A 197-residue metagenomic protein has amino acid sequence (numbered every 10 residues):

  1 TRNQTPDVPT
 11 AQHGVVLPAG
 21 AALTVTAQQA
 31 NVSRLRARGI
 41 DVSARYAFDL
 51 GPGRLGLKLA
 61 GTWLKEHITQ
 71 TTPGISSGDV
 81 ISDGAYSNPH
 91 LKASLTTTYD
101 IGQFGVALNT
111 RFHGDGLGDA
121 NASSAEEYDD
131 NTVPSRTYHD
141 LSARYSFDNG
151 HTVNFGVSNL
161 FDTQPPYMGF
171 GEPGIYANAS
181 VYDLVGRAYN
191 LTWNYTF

Functional and structural regions predicted by a protein language model:
T1, T72-V80, S123-Y128, P166-A179: Flexible, surface-exposed loop regions and adjacent strand-edge segments of Gram-negative outer-membrane beta-barrel
T1-N121: Gram-negative outer-membrane beta-barrel transporters
A30-R34, D130-V133, S180: Outer-membrane beta-barrel proteins
R36-R38, P89, S135-T137, N149 (+1 more regions): Residue-level preference for beta-strand/loop junctions
K65, R111-A122, R144-F197: C-terminal beta-signal and adjacent terminal beta-strands/loops of Gram-negative outer-membrane beta-barrel proteins
H90-S94, R136-D140, A188-N190: Transmembrane beta-barrel architecture of outer membranes
G114, V133-S135: Non-catalytic C-terminal accessory modules of carbohydrate-active enzymes
D129-N131, R144-Y145: Hydrophobic alpha-helical bundle architecture
